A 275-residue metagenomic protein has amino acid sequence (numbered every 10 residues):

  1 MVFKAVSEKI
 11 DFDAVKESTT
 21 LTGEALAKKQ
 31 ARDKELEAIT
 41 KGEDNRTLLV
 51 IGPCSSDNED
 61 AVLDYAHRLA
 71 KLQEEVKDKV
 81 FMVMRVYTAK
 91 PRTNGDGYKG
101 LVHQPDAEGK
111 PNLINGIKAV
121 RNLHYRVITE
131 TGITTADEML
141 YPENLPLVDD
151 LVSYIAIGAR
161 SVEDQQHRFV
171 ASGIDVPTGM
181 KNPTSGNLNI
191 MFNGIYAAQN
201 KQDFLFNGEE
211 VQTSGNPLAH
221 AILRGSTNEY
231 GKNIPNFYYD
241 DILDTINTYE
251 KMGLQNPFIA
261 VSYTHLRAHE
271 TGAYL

Functional and structural regions predicted by a protein language model:
S7-T40: N- or domain-start disorder-to-order transition segments that initiate the globular core
K41, E74, V127-E130, G253: Acidic (Asp/Glu)-rich catalytic clusters
G52, V261: Conserved, mostly hydrophobic/aromatic
P53-E59, V86-P91: Glycine-rich, proline-tolerant flexible connector loops at the mouths of alpha/beta enzymes
S56, V62, K79: Metallocofactor- and cofactor-centric catalytic cores in central/energy metabolism, strongly enriched
A66, K79-T248, L266-R267: Active-site-facing alpha/beta catalytic cores
A66-Q73: Histidine-anchored nucleotide/phosphate-binding helix
T264-A273: Conserved small/polar residues in nucleotide/adenosyl-binding loops
